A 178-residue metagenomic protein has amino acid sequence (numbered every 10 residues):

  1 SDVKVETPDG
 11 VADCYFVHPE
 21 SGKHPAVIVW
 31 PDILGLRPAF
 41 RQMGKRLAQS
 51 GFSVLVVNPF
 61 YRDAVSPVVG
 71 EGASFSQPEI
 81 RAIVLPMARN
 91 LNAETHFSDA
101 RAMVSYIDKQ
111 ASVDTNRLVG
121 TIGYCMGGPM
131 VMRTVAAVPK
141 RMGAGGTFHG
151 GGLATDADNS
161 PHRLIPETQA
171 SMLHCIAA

Functional and structural regions predicted by a protein language model:
S1-A178: N-terminal cap/leader regions of alpha/beta-hydrolase-fold enzymes, predominantly small-molecule hydrolases
